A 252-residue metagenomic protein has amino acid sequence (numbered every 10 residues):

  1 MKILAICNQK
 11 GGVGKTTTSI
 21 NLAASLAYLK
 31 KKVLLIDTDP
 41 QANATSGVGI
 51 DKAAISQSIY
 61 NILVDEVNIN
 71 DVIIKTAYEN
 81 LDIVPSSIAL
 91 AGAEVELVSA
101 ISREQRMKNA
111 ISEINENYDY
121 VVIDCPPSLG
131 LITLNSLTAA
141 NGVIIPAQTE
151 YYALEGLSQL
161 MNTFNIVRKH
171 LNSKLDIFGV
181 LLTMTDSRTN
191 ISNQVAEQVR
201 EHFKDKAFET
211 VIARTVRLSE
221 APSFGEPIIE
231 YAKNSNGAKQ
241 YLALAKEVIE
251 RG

Functional and structural regions predicted by a protein language model:
M1-G252: P-loop NTP-binding core
